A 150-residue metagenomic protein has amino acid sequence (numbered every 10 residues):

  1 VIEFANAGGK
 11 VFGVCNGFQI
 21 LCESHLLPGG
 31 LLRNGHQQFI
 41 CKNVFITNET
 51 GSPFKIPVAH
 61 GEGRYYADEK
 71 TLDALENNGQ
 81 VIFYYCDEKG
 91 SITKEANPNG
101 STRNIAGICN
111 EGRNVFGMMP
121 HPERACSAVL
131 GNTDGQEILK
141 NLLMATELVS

Functional and structural regions predicted by a protein language model:
V1-N48: Cysteine-nucleophile active-site neighborhood
G51-S150: C-terminal and late-domain segments of enzyme folds
